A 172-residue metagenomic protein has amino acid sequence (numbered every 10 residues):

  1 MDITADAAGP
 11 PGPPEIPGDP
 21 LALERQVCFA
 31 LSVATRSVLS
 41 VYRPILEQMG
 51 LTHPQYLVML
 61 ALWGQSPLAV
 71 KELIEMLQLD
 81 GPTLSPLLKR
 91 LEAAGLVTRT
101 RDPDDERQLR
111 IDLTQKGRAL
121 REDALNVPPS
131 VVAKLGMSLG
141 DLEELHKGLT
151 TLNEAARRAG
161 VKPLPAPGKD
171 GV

Functional and structural regions predicted by a protein language model:
M1-M49, E143, P167, V172: N-terminal leader segment of winged-helix/HTH proteins
I16, P20, E24-V27, L31 (+4 more regions): Alpha-helix initiation/capping motif
A22, F29, R36-D80: N-terminal helix-turn-helix DNA-binding core of bacterial DNA-binding proteins
T35, R121, N153-A156: A structural signal for well-ordered alpha-helices, especially hydrophobic packing surfaces of coiled-coils
L39, P67, K89-K147: Charged, amphipathic alpha-helical coiled-coil/dimerization segments
I45, V132-G136, A156-L164: Amphipathic alpha-helical linker/stalk segments
E143-V172: Exposed, interaction-prone assembly regions rather than primary DNA-binding/catalytic cores
